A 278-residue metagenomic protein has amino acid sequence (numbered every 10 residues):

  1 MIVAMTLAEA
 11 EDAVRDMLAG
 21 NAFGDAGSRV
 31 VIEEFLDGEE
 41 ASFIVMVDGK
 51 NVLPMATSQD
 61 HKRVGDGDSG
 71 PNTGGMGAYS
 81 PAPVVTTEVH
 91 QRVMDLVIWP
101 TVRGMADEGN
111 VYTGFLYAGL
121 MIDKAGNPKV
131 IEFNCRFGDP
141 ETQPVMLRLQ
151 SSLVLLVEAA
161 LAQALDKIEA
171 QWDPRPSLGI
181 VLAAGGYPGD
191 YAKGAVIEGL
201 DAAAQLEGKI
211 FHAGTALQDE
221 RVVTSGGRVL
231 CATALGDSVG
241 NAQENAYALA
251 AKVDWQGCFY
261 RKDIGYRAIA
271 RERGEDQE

Functional and structural regions predicted by a protein language model:
M1-Q143: Internal nucleotide-binding/catalytic subdomain
V3, M46, V181-A183, T233-L235: Short hydrophobic/aromatic beta-strand micro-patches that form the beta-sheet surface supporting nucleotide- or nucleic
E9-D12, G189-Y191, D237-E244: Short, conserved charged micro-motifs
R63, G70, Y79-S80, A202-T224 (+1 more regions): Glycine-rich phosphate/nucleotide-binding loop
G74, I180, A242: Residue-level signal for inorganic ion chemistry
M94-L116, N134-E207, L217-Q218: Active-site "cap" helix and flanking loop/linker of ATP-utilizing ligase/carboxylase catalytic domains
T215-D219, T224-E278: Generic C-terminus detector
